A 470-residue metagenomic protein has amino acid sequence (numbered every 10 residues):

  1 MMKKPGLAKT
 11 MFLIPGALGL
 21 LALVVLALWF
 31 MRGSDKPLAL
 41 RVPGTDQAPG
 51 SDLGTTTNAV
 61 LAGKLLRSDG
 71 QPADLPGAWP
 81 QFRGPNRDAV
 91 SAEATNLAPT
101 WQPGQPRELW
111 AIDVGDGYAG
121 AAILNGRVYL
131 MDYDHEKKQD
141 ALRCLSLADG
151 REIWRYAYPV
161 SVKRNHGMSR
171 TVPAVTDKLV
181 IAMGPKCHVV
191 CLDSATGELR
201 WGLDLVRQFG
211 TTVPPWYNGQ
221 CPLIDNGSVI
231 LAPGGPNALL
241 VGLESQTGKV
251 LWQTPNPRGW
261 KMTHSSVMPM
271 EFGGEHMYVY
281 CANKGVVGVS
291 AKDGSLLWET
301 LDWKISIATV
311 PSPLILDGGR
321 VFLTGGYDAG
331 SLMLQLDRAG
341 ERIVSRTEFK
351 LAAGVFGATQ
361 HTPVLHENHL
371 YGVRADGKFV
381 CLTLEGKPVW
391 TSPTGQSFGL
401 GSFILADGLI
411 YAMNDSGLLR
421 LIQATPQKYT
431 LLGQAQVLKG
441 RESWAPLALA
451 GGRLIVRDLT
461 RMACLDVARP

Functional and structural regions predicted by a protein language model:
K3-G16, L26-D113, Y129, A141-V162 (+7 more regions): Aromatic (tryptophan-biased) beta-strands that constitute blades/sheets of beta-rich domains
N86-A89, H135-K138, H188, P236-N237 (+2 more regions): Short glycine/acidic-enriched loop and turn motifs that connect beta-strands
L109-A122, K137-Q139, R155-A174, G202-I224 (+7 more regions): Extracytoplasmic beta-rich repeat domains
N125-G126, D177-K178, N226-G227, G274-H276 (+4 more regions): Short coil/turn segments that connect the beta-strands within blades of beta-propeller domains
V128-L130, A182, L231, Y280 (+4 more regions): Residue position within the beta-strands of beta-propeller blades
L142-C144, C191, L240-G242, G288 (+4 more regions): Conserved blade-register residue in beta-propeller folds
A329-S331, A353-A424: Loop/turn-rich, solvent-exposed surfaces of beta-rich toroidal or solenoidal domains
A329-S331, G417-L418, G440-P470: Blade-level signature of beta-propeller repeat domains, shared across WD40, Kelch, NHL, RCC1 and BNR/Asp-box propellers
